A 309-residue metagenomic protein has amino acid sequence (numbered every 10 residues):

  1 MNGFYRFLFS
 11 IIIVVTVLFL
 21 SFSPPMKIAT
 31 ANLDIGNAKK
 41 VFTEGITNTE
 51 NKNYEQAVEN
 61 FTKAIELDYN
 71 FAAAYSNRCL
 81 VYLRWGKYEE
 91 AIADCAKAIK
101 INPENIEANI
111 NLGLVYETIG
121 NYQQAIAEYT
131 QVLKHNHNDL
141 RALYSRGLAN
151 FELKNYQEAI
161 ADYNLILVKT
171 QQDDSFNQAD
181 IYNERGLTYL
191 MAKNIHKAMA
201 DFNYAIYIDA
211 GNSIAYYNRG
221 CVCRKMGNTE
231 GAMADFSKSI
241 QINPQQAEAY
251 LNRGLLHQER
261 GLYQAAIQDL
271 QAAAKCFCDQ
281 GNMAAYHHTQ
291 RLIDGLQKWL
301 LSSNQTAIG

Functional and structural regions predicted by a protein language model:
N2-G309: Alpha-helical tetratricopeptide repeat
